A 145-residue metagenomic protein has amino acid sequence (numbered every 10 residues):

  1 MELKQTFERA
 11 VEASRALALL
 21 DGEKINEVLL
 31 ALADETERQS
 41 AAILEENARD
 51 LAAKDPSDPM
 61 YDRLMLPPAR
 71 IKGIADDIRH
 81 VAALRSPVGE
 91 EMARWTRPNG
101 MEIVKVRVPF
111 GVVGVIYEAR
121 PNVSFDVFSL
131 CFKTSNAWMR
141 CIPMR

Functional and structural regions predicted by a protein language model:
M1-E102: N-terminal Rossmann-like NAD(P)+-binding subdomain of aldehyde/semialdehyde dehydrogenases
V88-R145: Conserved small-residue-rich beta-alpha loop and adjacent elements that most often cradle the phosphate/pyrophosphate
